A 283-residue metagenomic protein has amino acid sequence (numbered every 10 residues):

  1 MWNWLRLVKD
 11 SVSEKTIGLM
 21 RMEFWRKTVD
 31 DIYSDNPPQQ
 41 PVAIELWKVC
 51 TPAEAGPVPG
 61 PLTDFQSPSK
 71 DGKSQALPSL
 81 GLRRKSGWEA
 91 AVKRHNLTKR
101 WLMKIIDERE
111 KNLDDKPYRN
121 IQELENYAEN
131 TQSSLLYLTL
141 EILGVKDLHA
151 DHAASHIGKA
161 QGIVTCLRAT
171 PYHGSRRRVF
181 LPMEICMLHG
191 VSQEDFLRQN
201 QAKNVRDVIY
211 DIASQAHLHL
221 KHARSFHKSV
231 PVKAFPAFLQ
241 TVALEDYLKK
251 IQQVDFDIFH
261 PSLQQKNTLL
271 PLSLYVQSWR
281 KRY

Functional and structural regions predicted by a protein language model:
M1-A55, R84-G87, L102-R109, A128-Y137 (+2 more regions): Catalytic cores of Mg2+-dependent Asp-rich isoprenoid enzymes
P52-S86: Intrinsic disorder/low-complexity segments
K93-K104: Long amphipathic alpha-helical segments that form oligomerization/scaffold cores
E110-E123, R198-A202: Acidic/His metal-coordination segments adjacent to aromatic residues that form catalytic metal sites in metalloenzymes
